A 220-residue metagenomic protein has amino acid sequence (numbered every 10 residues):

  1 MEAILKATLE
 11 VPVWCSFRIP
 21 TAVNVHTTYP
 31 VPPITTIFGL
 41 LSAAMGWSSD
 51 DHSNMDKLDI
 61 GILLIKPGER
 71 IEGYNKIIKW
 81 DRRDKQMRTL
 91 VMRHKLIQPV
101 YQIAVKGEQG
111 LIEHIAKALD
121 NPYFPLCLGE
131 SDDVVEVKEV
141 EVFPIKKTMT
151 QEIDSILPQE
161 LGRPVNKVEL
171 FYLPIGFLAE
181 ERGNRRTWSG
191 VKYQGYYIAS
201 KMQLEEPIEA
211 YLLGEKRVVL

Functional and structural regions predicted by a protein language model:
M1-V23: N-terminal, Lys/Arg- and Ser/Thr-rich interaction peptides
I4, K57-D59, Q98-V100: Extracellular structured ligand-interaction cores
K6-T8, G61, Q102-A104: Beta-strand secondary-structure signal
V13-S16, W47-S48, L111-I112: Primarily extracytoplasmic ectodomains and periplasmic/lumenal surface modules that are beta-strand-rich
R18-R82: Glycine/small-residue-rich interface belts in oligomeric ring/scaffold proteins and their assembly partners
P67-L220: Internal, well-folded beta-alpha domain core
